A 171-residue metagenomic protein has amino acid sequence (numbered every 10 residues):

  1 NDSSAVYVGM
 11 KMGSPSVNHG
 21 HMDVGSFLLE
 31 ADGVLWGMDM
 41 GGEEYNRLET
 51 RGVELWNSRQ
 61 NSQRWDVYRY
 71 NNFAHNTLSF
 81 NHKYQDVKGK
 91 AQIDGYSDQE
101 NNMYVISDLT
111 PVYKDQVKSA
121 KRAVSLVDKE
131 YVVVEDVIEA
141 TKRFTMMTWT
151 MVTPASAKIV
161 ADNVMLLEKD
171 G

Functional and structural regions predicted by a protein language model:
N1-G171: Extended polysaccharide-engagement surfaces of secreted carbohydrate-active enzymes
